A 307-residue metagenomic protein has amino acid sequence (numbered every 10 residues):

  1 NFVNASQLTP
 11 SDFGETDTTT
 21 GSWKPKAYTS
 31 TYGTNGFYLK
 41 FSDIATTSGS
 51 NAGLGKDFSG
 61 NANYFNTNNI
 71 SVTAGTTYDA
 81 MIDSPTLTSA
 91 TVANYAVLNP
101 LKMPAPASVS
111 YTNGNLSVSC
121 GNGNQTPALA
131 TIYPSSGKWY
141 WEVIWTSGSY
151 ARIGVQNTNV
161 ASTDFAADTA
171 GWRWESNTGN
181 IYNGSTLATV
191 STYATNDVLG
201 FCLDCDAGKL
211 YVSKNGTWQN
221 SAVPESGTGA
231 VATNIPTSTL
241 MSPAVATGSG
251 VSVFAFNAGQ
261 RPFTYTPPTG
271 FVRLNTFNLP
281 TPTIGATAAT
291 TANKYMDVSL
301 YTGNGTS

Functional and structural regions predicted by a protein language model:
N1-F2, L39-K40, D57, W141-W145 (+2 more regions): Short hydrophobic/aromatic patches on beta-strands that form ligand-binding or substrate-lining surfaces
N1-N61, N66-L87, Y211, N215-T233 (+1 more regions): Extended recognition patches within non-cytosolic domains
A5, A194-K209: Localized edge beta-strand/strand-to-loop motifs within extracellular or lumenal beta-rich domains
Y111-P134, N183-L187, G305-S307: Secreted extracellular polysaccharide-interacting domains
S119-E175: Secretory/extracellular carbohydrate-interaction modules and structurally similar beta-sandwich "look-alikes"
A151-T158, G208-T217: Short, surface-exposed beta-strand/strand-loop-strand elements in extracellular ectodomains
N180-L199: Short, aromatic/His-centered strand-loop micro-motif at the edge of beta-sheets
P280-S307: Intrinsic, low-complexity N-terminal interaction/targeting segments
